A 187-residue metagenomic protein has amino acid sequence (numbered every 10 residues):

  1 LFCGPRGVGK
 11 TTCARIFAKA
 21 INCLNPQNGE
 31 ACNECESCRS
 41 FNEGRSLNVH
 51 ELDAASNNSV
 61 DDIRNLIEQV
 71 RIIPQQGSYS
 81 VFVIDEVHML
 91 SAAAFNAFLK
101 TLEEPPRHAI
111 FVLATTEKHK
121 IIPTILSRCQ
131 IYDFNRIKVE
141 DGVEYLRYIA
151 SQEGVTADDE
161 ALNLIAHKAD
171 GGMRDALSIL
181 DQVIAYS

Functional and structural regions predicted by a protein language model:
L1-I131: P-loop/Walker A NTP-binding region and its immediately flanking N-terminal helices in P-loop NTPase folds
K19, E43-L47, D62-N65, S78 (+1 more regions): Extended, largely alpha-helical regulatory/partner-binding modules appended to the mid-to-C-terminal parts
